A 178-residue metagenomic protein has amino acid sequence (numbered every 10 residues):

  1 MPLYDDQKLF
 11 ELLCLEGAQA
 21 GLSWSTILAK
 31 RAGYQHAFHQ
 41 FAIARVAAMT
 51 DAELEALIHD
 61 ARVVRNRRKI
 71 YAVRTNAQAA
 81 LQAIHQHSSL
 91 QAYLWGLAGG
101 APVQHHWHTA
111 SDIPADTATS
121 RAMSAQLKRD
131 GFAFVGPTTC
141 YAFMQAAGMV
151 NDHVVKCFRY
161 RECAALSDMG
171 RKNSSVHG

Functional and structural regions predicted by a protein language model:
M1-G178: HhH-family (HhH-GPD) DNA N-glycosylase catalytic core used in base-excision repair
